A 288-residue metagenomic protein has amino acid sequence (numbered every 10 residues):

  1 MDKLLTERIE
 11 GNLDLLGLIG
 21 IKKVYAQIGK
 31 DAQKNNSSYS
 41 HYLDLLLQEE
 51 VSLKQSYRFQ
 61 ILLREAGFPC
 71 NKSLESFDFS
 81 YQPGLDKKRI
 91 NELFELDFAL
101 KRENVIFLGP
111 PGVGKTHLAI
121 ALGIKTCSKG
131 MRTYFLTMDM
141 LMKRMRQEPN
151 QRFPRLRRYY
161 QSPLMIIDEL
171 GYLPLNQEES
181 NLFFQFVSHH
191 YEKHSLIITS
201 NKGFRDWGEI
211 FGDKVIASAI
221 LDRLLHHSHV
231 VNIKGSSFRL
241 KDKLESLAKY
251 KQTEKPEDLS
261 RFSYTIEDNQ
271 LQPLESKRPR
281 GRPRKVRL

Functional and structural regions predicted by a protein language model:
D14, L18-C70: Interdomain "pre-motor" coupling segment immediately N-terminal to P-loop NTPase/helicase cores
Y25, R132, M140-Q151, R157 (+2 more regions): Replace "adjacent to P-loop NTPase cores in ATP/GTP-dependent enzymes" with "adjacent to NTP-binding cores
F94-R102: Phosphate-binding P-loop
F107-G109: Hydrophobic anchor at the beta1->P-loop junction of P-loop NTPases
G112: Walker A (P-loop) phosphate-binding loop of P-loop NTPases
K115: Conserved lysine of the Walker
L118, L122: Hydrophobic positions on the alpha1 helix immediately C-terminal to the Walker A/P-loop
G123-L136: Post-Walker A helix-loop "phosphate-sensing" segment adjacent to the P-loop in P-loop NTPases
